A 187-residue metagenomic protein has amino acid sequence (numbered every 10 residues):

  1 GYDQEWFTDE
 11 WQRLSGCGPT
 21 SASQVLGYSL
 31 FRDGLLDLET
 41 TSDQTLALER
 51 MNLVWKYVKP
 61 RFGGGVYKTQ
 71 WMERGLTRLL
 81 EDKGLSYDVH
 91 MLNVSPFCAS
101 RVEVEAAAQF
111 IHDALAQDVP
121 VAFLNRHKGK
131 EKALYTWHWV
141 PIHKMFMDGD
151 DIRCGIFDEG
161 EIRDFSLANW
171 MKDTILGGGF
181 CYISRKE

Functional and structural regions predicted by a protein language model:
G1-R74: Active-site-adjacent structural segments surrounding the nucleophilic cysteine of cysteine proteases and isopeptidases
L48-K186: Conserved active-site-adjacent core of cysteine acyl-enzyme catalytic domains
